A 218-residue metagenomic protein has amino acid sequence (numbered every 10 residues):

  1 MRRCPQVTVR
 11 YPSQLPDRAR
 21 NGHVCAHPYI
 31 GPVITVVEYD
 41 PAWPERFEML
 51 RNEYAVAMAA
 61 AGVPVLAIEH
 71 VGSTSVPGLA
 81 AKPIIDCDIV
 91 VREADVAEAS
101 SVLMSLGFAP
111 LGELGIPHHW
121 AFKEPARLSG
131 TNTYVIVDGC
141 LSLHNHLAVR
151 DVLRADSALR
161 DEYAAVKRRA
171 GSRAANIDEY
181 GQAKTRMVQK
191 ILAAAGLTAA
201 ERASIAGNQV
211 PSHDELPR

Functional and structural regions predicted by a protein language model:
M1-S13: Extreme N-terminal basic, low-complexity initiation segments that serve as generic localization/processing leaders
R10-E69: Helical scaffold of the NTase/Pol beta-like nucleotidyltransferase catalytic core
T35-W43, D88, A148-L153: Short histidine-centered catalytic/ligand-binding loop motif
Y54-E98: Active-site nucleotide-donor binding segment shared across nucleotidyl transfer reactions
A60, P64-I68, M104-I116: Short secondary-structure junctions
E93-V96, S101, A109-G112: Short loop/hinge segments at the start of secondary-structure elements
A109-L141: Conserved catalytic core of two-metal-ion nucleotidyltransferases
V135, L141-R218: Catalytic cores of NTP-dependent nucleotidyl/adenyl transfer enzymes across multiple folds
